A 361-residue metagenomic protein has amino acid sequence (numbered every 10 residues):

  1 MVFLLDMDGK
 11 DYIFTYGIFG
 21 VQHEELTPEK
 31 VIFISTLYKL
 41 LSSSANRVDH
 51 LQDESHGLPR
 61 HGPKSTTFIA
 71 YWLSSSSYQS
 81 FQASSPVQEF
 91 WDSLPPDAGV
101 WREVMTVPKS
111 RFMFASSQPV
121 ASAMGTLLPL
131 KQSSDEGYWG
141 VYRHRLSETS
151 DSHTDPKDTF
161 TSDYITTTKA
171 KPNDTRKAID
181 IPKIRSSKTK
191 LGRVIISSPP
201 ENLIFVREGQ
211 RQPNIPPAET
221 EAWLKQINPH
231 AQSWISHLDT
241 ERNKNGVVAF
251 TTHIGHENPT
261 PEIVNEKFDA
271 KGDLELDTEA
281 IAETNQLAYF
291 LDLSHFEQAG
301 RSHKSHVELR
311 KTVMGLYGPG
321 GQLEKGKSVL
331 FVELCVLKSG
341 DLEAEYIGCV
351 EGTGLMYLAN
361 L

Functional and structural regions predicted by a protein language model:
M1-T66, L73-I263, L274, K325-L361: Short S/T/G/P-rich N-terminal loop/turn motif that feeds into the first structured element of a domain
R60-F68, E279-N285: The conserved glycine-aromatic submotif of the RRM
S74-S84, D292-K304: Short amphipathic alpha-helices within nucleic acid-binding modules
K225, E241-G246, S294-E297, K304-V307: Long alpha-helical, hydrophobic tracts
H230, S302-Y317: Active/binding-pocket-proximal capping segment
E262-T284, H295, K311: Charged, surface-exposed interaction regions in soluble eukaryotic proteins
Y289, A299, T312: Active-site-proximal binding-pocket segments
M314-S328: Acidic-leaning, charged glycine-interspersed low-complexity segments
